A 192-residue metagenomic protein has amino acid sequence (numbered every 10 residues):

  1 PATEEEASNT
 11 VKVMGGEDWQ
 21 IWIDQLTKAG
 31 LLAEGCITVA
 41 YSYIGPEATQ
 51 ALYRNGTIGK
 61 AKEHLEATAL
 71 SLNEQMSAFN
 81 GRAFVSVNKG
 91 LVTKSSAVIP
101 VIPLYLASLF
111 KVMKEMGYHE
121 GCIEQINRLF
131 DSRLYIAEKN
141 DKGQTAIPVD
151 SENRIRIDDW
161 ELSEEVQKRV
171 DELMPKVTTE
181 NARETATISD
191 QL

Functional and structural regions predicted by a protein language model:
P1-N80, V87-F110: Catalytic loop of short-chain dehydrogenase/reductase
M14, S71, G81-S86, L104-L192: C-terminal helical subdomain
